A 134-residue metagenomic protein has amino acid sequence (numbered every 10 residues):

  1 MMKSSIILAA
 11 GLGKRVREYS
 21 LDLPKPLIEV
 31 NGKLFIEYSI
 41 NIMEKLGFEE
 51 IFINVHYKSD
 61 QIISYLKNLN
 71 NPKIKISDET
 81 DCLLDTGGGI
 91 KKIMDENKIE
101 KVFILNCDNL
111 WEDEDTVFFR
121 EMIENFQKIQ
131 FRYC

Functional and structural regions predicted by a protein language model:
S4-I7, R15, E29, K33-N106 (+2 more regions): Conserved N-terminal catalytic core of the sugar/cofactor nucleotidyltransferase
E18-L21: Conserved catalytic-core motifs of eukaryotic protein kinase domains, centered on the activation segment
D113-C134: Conserved donor-nucleotide/metal-binding helix-loop-beta segment in metal-dependent transferases, i.e., the alpha-helix
